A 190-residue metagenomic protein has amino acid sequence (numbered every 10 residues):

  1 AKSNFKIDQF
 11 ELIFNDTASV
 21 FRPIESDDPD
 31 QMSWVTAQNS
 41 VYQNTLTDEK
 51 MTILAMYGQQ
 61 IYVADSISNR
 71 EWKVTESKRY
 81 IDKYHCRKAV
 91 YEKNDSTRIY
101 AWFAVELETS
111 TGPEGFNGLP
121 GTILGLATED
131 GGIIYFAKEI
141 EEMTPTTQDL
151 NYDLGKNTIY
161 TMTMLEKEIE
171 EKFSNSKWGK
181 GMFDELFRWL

Functional and structural regions predicted by a protein language model:
A1-L190: Extended soluble regions of mature proteins
